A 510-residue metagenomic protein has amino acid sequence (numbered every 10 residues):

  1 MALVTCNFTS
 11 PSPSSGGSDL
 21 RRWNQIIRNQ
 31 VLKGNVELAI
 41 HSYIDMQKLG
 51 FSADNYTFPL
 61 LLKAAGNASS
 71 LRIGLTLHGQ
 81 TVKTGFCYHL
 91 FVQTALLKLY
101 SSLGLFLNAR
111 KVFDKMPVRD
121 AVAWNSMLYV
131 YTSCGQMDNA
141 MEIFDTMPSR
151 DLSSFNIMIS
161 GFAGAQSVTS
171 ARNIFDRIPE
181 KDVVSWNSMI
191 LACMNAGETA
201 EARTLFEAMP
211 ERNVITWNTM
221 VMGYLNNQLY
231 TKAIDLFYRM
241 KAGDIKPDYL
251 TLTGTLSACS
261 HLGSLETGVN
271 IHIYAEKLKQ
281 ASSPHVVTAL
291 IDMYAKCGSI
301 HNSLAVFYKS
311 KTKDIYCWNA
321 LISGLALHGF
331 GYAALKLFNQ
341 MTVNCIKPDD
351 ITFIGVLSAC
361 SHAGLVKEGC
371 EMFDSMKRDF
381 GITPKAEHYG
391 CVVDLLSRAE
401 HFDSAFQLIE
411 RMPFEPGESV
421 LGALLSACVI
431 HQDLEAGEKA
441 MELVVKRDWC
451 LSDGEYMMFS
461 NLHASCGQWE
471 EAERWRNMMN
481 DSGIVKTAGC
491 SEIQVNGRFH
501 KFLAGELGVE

Functional and structural regions predicted by a protein language model:
M1-A123, Y129-D151, N156-E510: Terminal (and in a subset, N-terminal) low-complexity or junction segments at the ends of helical repeat RNA-binding
